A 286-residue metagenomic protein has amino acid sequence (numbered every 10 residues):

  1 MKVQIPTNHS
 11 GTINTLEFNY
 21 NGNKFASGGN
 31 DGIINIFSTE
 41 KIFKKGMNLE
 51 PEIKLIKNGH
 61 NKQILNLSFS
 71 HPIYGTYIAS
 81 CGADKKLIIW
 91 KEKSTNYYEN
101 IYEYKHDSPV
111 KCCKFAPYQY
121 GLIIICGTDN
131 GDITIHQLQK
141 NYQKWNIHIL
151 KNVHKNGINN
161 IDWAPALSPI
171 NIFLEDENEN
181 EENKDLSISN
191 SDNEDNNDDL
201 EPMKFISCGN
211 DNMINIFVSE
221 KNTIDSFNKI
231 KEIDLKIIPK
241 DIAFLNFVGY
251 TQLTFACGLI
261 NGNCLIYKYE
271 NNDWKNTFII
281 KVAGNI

Functional and structural regions predicted by a protein language model:
M1-K2, I42-I53, S94-N100, N141-I147 (+2 more regions): Beta-strand initiation motifs
P6-I13, I56-I64, E103-K111, N130 (+3 more regions): WD40/WD-repeat beta-propeller blade N-cap
L16-G22, S68-G75, K114-G121, D162-E175 (+2 more regions): Loop/turn segments within WD40 beta-propeller blades
F25-P51: Beta-propeller domains
G28-D31, S80-D84, C126-N130, L138 (+2 more regions): Conserved strand-to-loop turn within each blade of WD40 beta-propeller repeats
I34-T39, L87-E92, C113, I133-Q137 (+3 more regions): WD40-repeat beta-propellers
N222-I286: Structured C-terminal portions of repeat-based eukaryotic scaffold domains
